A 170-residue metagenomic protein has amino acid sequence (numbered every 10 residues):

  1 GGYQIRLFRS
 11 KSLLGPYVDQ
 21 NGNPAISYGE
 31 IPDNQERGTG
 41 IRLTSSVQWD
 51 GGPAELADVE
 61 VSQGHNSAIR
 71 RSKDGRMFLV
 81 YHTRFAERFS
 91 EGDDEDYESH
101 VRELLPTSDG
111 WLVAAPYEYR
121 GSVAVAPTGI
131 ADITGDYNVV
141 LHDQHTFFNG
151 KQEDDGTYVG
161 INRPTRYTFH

Functional and structural regions predicted by a protein language model:
G1-H170: Carbohydrate-active catalytic/glycan-binding domains of CAZyme proteins, especially the secreted or lumenal ectodomains
